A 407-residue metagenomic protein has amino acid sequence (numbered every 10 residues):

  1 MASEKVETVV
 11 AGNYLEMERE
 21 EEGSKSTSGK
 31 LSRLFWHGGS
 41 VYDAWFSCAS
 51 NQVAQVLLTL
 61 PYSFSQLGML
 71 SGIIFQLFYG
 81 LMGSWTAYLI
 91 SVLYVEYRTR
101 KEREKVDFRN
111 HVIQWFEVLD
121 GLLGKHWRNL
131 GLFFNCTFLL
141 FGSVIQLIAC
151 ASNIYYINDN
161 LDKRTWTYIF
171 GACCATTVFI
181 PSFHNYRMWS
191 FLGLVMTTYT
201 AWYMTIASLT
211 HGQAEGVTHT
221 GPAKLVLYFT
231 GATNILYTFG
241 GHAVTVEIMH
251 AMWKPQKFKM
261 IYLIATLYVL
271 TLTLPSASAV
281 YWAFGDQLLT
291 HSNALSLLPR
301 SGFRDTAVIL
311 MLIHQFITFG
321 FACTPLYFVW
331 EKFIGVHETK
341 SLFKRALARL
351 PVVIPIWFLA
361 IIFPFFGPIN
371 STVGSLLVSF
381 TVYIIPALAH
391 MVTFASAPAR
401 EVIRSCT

Functional and structural regions predicted by a protein language model:
M1-Y62, Q66, G83-Y88, N110-V112: Membrane-interface "cap" regions at the ends of multi-pass membrane proteins
S3-V10, W36-H37, V92-L139, V144-T167 (+3 more regions): Membrane-interfacial loop- and helix-cap regions that link adjacent transmembrane helices in polytopic membrane proteins
S47, F75-G80, A265, R345: Alpha-helical transmembrane segments of multi-pass membrane proteins, especially transporters and channels
Q55, G80-V92, G171-F179: Central hydrophobic cores of alpha-helical transmembrane segments in multi-pass inner-membrane proteins across all
P61-K105, R109: Extracellular loop-to-transmembrane helix junctions
S63, T176-P181, F358-P364: Hydrophobic alpha-helical transmembrane segments
M82-W85, C174, T197-T200, V378-I385: Alpha-helical transmembrane segments and their membrane-interface exit regions
